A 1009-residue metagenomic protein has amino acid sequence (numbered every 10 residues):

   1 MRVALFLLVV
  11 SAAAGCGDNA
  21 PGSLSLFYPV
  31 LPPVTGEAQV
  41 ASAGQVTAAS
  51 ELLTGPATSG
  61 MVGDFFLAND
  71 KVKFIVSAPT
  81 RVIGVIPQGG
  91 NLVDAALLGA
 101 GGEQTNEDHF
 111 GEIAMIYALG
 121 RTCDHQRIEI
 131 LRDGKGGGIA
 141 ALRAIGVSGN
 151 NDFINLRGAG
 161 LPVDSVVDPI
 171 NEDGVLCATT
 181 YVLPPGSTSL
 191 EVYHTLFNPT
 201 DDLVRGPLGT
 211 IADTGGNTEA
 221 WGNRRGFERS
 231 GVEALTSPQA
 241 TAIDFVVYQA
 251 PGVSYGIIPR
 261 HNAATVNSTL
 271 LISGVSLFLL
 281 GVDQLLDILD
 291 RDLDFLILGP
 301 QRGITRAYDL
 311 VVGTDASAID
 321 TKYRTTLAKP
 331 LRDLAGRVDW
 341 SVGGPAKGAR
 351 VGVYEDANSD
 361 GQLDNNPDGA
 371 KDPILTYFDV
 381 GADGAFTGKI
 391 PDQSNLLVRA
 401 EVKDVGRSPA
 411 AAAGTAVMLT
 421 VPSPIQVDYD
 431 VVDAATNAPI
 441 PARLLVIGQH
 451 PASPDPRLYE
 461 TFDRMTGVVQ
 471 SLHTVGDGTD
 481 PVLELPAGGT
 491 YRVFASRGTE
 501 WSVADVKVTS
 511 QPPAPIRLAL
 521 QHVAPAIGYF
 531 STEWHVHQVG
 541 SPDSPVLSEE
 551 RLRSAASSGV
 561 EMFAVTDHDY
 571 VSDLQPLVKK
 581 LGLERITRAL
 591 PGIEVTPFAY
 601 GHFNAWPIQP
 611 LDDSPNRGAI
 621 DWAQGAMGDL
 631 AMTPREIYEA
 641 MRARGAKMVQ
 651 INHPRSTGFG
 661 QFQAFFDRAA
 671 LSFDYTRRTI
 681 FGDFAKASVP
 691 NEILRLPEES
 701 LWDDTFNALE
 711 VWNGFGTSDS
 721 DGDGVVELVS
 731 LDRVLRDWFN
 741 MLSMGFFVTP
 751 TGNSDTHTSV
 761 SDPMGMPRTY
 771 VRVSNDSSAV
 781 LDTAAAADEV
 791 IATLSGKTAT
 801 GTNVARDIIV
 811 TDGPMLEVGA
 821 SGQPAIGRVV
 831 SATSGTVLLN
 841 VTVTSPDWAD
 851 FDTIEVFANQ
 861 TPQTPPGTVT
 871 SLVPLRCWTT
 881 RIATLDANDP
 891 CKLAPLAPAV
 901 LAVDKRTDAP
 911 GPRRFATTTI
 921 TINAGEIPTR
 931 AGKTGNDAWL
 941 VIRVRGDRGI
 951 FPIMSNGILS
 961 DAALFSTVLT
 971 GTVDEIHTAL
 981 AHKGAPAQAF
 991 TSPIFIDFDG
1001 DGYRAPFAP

Functional and structural regions predicted by a protein language model:
L31-A48, T54-G55, S59-M61, F66-A68 (+5 more regions): Beta-strand-rich recognition/accessory modules
V82-L98, R132-G134, L142-A220: Acidic, contiguous internal or C-terminal segments within carbohydrate-active enzymes that form a structured patch used
I139, I154-L156, G343, A410-A413 (+8 more regions): C-terminal functional module detector
L280-D283, G384, I390-D404, A487-G498: A short, solvent-exposed beta-strand micro-motif common in secreted/extracellular proteins
G313-T325, A411-V432, V508-I527: Extracellular beta-sheet/turn segments enriched in Thr/Pro/Gly and aliphatic residues
K329-L331, A335-S359, Y429-A442, I447-P454 (+1 more regions): Structural motif
V503, A524-Y675, L731-R733, N753-T756 (+2 more regions): A metal-dependent hydrolase metal-coordination microenvironment
A626-D762, G835, L839, D847-R876 (+1 more regions): Domain-core and long-helix interface of multi-subunit machines
